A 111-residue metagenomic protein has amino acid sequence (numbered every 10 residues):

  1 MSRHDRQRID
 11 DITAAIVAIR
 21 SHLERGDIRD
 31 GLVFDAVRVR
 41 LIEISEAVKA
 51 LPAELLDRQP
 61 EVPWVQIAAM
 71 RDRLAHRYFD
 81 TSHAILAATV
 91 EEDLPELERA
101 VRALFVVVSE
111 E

Functional and structural regions predicted by a protein language model:
M1-E111: Solvent-exposed interaction patches of small proteins and small membrane subunits
